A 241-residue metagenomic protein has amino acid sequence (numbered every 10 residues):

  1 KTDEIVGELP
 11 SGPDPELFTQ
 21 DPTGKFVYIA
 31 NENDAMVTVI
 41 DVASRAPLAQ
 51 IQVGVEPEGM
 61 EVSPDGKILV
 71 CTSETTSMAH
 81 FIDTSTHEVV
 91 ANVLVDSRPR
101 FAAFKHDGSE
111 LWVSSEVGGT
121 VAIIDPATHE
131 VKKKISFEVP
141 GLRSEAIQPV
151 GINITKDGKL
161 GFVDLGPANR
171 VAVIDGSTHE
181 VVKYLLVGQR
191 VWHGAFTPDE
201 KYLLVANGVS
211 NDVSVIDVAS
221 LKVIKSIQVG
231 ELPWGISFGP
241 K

Functional and structural regions predicted by a protein language model:
K1-K241: Predominantly soluble domains enriched in secretory-pathway, periplasmic, or organellar proteins
